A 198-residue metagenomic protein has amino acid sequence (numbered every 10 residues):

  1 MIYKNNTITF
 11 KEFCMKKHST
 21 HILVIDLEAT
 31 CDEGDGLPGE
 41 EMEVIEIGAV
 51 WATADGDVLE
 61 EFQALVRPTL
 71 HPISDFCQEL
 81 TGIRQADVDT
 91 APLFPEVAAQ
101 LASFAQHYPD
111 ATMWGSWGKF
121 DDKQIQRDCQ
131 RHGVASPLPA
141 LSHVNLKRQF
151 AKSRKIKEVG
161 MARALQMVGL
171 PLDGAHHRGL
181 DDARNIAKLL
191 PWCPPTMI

Functional and structural regions predicted by a protein language model:
Y3, K11, K16-H21, E40-I47 (+2 more regions): Metal-dependent phosphoesterase core characteristic of DEDDh/y 3'-5' exonuclease domains
T7: Single-stranded RNA-binding regions, centering on S1/OB-family and related RNA-binding modules
V24: Active-site histidine-acidic residue metal-binding/catalytic motifs, centered on HxH/HExxH-like signatures
L27-L37: Short acidic, Gly/Ser-rich segments with clustered Asp/Glu that frequently serve as metal-coordination loops in enzyme
L80-Q100, Y108: Metal-dependent phosphoesterase signature
